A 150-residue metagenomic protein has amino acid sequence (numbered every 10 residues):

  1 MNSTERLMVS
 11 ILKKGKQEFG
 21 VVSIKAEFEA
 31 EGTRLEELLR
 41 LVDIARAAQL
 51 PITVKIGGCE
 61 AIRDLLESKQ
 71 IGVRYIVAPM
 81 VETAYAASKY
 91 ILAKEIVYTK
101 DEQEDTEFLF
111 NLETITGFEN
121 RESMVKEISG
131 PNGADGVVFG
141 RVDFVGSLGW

Functional and structural regions predicted by a protein language model:
M1-I52, I56-R63, K69: Conserved N-terminal beta1-alpha1 strand-loop-helix module at the mouth
K13-S23, E67-A78, S123-V138: Structural recognition of alpha->loop->beta junctions
K16-V21, L39-A45, G72-A78, K100-E107 (+1 more regions): Generic detector of short, locally flexible boundary/turn motifs and exposed helical patches
V22-A26, I52-I56, I76-A78, T106-L112 (+1 more regions): Hydrophobic faces of well-ordered beta-strands that scaffold small-molecule active sites in alpha/beta enzyme cores
A30-E31, G57-G58, P79-T83, E113-T114: Short beta->alpha junction loops/turns
L39-A47, R63-E67, I71, K89-I96 (+1 more regions): Alpha-helical scaffolding segments of alpha/beta enzyme cores, especially the outer helices of TIM-barrel or partial
E82-W150: Conserved anion-binding
